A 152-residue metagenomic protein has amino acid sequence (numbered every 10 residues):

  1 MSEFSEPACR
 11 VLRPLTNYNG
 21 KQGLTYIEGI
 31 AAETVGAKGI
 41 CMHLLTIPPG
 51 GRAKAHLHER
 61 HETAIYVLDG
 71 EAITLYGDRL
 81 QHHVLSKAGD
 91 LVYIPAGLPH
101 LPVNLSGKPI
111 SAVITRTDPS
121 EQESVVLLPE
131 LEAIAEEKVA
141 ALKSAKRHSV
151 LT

Functional and structural regions predicted by a protein language model:
M1-G39, K54-A55, L127-T152: A short, N-terminal "cap"/entry segment at the start of jelly-roll beta-barrel domains of the cupin/DSBH fold
Y26, M42-T46, A64, H83 (+2 more regions): Conserved hydrophobic/aromatic beta-strand scaffold that supports enzyme active sites
E28, H43-E59: Conserved short histidine dyad/triad with adjacent acidic residue
L44, L57, Y76-D78, N104 (+1 more regions): Residue-level recognition of conserved beta-strand positions in structured domain cores
R52, H61-A88: A short beta-strand-loop-beta hairpin characteristic of the jelly-roll/cupin
K87-A88, A96-E123: Ligand-binding loop in jelly-roll beta-barrel domains
